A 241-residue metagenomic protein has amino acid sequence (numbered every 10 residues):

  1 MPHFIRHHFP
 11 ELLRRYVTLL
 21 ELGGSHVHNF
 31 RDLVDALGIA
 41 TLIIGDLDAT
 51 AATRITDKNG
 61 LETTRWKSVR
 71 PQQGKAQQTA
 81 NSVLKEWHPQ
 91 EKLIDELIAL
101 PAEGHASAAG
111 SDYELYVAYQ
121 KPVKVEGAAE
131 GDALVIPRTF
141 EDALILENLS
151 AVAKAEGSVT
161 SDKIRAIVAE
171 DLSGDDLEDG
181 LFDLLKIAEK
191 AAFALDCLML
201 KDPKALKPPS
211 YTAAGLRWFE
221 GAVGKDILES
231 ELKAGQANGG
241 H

Functional and structural regions predicted by a protein language model:
M1-H241: Acidic, divalent-metal-binding catalytic cores of TOPRIM and closely related two-metal-ion phosphodiester/pyrophosphate
